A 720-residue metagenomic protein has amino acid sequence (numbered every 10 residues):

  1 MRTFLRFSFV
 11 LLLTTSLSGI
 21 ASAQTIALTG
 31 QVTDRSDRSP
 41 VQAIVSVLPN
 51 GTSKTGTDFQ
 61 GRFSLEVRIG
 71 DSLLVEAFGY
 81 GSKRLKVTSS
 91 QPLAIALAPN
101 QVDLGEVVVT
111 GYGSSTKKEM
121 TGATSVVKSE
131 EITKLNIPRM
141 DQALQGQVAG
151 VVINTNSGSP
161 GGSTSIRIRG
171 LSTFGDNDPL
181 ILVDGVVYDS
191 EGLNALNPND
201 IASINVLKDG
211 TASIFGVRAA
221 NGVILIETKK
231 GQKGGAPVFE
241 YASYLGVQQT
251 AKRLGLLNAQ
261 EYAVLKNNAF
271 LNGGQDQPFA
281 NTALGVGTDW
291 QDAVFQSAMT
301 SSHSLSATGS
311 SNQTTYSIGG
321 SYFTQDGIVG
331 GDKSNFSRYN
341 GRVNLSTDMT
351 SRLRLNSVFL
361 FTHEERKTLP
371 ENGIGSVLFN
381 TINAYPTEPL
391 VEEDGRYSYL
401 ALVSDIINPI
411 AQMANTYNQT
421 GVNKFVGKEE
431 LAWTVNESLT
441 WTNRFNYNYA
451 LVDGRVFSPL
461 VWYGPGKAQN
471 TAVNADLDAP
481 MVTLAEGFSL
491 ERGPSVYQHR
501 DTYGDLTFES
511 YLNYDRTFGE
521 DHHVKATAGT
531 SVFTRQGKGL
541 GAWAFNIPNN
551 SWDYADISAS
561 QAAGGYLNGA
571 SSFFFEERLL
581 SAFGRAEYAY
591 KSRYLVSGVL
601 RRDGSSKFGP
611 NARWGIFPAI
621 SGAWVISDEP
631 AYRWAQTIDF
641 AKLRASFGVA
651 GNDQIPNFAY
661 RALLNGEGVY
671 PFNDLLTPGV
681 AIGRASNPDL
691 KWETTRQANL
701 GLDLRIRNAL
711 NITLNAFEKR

Functional and structural regions predicted by a protein language model:
M1-R342, R354-N356, G427, W462: Short, small/polar-rich motifs associated with maturation and membrane association, primarily at protein termini
I69, S89, T350, T434-N436 (+3 more regions): Residue-level recognition of beta-strand termini and adjacent short loop/turns
A94, D141, S165, V223-L225 (+13 more regions): Membrane-embedded beta-strand positions in outer-membrane beta-barrel channels/transporters
T228, Y241, N258, L305-G309 (+9 more regions): Residues on the lipid-exposed face of transmembrane beta-strands in outer-membrane beta-barrel proteins
K233-V286, I328-S334, N340-K424, R444 (+4 more regions): Surface-exposed loop/interface segments of Gram-negative outer-membrane beta-barrel transport/assembly proteins
S243, Y322-D326, V596-S605, F647: Transmembrane beta-strand segments that form the barrel wall of outer-membrane beta-barrel proteins
E437, E693-K719: Long hydrophobic segments that form regular secondary structure
